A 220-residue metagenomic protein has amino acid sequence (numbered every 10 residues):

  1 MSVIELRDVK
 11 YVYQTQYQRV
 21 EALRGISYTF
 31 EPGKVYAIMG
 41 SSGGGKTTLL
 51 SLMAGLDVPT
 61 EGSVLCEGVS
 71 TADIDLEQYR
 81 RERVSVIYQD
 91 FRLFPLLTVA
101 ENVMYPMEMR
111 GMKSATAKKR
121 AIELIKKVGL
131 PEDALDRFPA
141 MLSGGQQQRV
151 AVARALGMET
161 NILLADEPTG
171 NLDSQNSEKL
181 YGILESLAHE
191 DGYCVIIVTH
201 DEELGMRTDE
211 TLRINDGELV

Functional and structural regions predicted by a protein language model:
A54: Helix-to-loop junction immediately C-terminal to a conserved catalytic motif
G62-T71: Conserved ABC transporter NBD signature motif
T71-S85: ABC ATPase NBD coupling module
L97-M104: Short coil-to-helix segment of the ABC ATPase nucleotide-binding domain corresponding to the Q-loop/switch region
A115-D133: Conserved ABC ATPase "signature" region
F138-L142, Q146: Conserved ABC ATPase signature
E159: Conserved catalytic motifs of ABC-family nucleotide-binding domains
